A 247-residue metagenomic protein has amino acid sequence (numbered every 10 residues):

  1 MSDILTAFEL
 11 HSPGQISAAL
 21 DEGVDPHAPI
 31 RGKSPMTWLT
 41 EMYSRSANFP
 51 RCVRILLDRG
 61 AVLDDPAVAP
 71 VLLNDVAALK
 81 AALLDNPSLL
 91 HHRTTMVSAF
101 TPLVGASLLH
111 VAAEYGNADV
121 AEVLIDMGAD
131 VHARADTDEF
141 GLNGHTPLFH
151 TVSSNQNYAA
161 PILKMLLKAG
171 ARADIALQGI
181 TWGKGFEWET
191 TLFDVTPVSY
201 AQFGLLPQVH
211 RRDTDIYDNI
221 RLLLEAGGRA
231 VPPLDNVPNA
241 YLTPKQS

Functional and structural regions predicted by a protein language model:
M1-E9, A28-Y43, V62-L73, H91-V111 (+3 more regions): Ankyrin-repeat boundary/"N-cap" motif
H11, N48, N74-D75, G116 (+1 more regions): Ankyrin-repeat intra-repeat helix-capping/turn positions
S17-D25, P50-V62, A81-M96, E122-R134 (+2 more regions): Ankyrin repeat domain, specifically the short helix-to-loop turn at the C-terminus of the second helix of each repeat
R45-N48, G141, Q156-Y158, R212-I216: Short, solvent-exposed loop/turn segments at conserved positions within beta-propeller repeat blades
H210-S247: Terminal, low-structured helical/coil segments at or just beyond the last alpha-helical repeat
